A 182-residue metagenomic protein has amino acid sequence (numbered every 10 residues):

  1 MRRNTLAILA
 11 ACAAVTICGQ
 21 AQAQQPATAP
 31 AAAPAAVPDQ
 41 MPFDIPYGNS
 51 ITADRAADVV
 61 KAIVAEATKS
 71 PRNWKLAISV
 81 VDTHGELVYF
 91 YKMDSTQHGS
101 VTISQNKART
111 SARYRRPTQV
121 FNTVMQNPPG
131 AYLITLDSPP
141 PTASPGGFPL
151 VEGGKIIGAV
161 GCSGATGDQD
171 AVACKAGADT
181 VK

Functional and structural regions predicted by a protein language model:
M1-N4: Positively charged n-region of N-terminal signal peptides that target proteins for export
L6-A7, S111: General helical structural elements
A7-I17: Bacterial N-terminal signal peptides
G19-A23: Sec/Tat signal peptide C-region and signal peptidase I cleavage site
Q24-K182: Flexible, solvent-exposed loop/hinge segments and secondary-structure transition points
